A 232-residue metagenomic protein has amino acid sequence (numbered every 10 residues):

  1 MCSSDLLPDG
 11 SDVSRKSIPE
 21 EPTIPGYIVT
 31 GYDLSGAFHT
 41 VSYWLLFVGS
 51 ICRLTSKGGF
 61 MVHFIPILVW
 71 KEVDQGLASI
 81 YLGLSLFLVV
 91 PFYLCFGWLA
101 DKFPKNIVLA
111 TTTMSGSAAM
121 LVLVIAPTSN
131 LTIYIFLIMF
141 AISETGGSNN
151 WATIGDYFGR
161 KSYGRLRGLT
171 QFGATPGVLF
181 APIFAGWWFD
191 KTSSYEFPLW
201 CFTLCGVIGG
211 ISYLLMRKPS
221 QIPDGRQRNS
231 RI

Functional and structural regions predicted by a protein language model:
M1-S3: Short, small-residue-biased leader/transition segments that mark boundaries at the very start of proteins
V13-Y43: Juxtamembrane intracellular "pre-TM" segments in multi-pass secondary transporters
S35-F96, A181: Extracytoplasmic gate region of multi-pass secondary transporters
L68-V69, L99-A100, F184-S193: Interfacial helix-cap and linker-helix signal at transmembrane-aqueous boundaries of multi-pass secondary transporters
G83-T153: C-terminal transmembrane helical hairpin of 12-TM major facilitator-type secondary transporters
I154-G164: Paired intracellular helix-loop junctions of major facilitator superfamily
W187-C205: A membrane-interface helix-boundary motif in multi-pass transporters
T203-I232: Multi-pass alpha-helical transporter architecture, strongest for 12-TM Major Facilitator/SLC carriers used
